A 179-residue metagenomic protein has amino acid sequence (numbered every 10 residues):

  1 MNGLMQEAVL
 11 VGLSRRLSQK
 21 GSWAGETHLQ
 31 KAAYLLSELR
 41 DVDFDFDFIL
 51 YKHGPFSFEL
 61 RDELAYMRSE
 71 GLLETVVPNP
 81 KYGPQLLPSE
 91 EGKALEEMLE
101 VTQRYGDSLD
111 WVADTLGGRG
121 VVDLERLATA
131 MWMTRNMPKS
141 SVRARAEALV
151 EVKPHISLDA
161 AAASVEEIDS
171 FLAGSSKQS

Functional and structural regions predicted by a protein language model:
M1-S179: Domain-edge interaction signal
